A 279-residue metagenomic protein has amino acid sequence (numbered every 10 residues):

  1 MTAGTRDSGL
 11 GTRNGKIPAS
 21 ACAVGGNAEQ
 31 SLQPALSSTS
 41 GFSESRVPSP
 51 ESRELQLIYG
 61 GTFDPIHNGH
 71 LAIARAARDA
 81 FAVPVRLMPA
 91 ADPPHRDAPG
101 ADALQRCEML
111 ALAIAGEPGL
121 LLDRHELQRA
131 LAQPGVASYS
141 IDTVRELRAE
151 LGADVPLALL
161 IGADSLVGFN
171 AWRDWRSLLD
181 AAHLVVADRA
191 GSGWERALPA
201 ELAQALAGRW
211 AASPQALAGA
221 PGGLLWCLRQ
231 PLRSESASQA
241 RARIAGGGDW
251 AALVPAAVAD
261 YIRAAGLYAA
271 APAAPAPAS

Functional and structural regions predicted by a protein language model:
T2-G4, N14, A21-G25, E29-A35 (+1 more regions): Nucleotidyltransferase catalytic core that binds NTPs
S8, S45-P48, S52: Intrinsic disorder
S38-T39: N-terminal leader/targeting signatures
